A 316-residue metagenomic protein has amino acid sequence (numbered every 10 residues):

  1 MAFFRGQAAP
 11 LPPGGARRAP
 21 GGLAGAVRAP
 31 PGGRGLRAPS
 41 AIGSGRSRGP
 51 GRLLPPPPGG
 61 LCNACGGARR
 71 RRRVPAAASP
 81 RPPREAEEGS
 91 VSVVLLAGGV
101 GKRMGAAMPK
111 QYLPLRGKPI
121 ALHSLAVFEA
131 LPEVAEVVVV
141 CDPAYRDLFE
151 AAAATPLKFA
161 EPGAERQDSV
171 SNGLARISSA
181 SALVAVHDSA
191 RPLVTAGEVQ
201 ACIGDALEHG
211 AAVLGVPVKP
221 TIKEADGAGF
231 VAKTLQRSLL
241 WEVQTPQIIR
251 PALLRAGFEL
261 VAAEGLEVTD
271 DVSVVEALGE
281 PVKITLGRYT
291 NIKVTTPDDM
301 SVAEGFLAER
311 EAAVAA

Functional and structural regions predicted by a protein language model:
M1-G66: N-terminal chloroplast transit peptides
R72-E85: N-terminal plastid-targeting presequences
A86-R146: N-terminal glycine-rich phosphate-binding loop and ensuing alpha1 helix
L95, A121, G173, H187-D188 (+3 more regions): Residue-level signal for inorganic ion chemistry
P114, L193, T234, I248 (+1 more regions): Short aromatic/basic micro-patch
K158-F159, A164-A225, Q244: Conserved beta-loop-beta/alpha segment of the NTase-like Rossmann-fold superfamily that binds/positions NTPs
K223-Q247: Short, flexible, basic/aromatic active-site loop/helix in glycosyltransferases
L240-A316: Conserved alpha/beta core of the MobA/IspD/sugar-nucleotide pyrophosphorylase nucleotidyltransferase superfamily
